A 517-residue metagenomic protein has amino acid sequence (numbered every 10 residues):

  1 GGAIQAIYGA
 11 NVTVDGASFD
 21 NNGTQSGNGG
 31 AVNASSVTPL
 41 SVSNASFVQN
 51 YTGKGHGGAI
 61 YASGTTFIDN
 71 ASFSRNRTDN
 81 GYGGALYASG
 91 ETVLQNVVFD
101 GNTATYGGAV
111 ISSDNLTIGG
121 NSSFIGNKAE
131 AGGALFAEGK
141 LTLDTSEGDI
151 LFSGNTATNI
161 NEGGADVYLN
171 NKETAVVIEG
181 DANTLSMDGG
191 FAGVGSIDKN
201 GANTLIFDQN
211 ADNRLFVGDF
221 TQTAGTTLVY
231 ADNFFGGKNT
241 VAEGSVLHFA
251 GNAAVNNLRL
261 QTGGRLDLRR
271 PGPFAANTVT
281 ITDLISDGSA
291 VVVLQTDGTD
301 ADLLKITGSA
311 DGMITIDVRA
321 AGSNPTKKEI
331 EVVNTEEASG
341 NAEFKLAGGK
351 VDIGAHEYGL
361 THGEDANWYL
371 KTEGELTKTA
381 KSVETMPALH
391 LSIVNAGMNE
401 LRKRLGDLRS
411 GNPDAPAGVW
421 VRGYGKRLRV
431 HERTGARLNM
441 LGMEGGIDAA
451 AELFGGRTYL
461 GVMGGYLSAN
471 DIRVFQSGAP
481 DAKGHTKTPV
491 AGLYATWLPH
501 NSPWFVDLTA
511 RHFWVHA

Functional and structural regions predicted by a protein language model:
G1-A6, Q25-S35, Y51-Y61, R77-Y87 (+7 more regions): Extracellular beta-strand/beta-solenoid scaffold signature
G9, V14, G27, V37 (+14 more regions): Parallel beta-helix/beta-solenoid
N11-G23, P39-Y51, F67-R77, V93-T103 (+8 more regions): Right-handed parallel beta-helix
S122, G132-E138, T145-I150, G164 (+3 more regions): Acidic, glycine-rich calcium-binding repeat modules characteristic of RTX/beta-roll and related beta-solenoid repeat
L151, T158-S196, N210-F216: Polar, low-complexity tracts enriched in small residues
A182-T184, G193-V194, K199, N203 (+2 more regions): Extracellular beta-strand/loop-rich repeat segments of large surface/secreted proteins
E337-A380: Low-complexity acidic/polar repeat-biased segments
E375-A517: Outer membrane beta-barrel translocator domains of Type V secretion systems
